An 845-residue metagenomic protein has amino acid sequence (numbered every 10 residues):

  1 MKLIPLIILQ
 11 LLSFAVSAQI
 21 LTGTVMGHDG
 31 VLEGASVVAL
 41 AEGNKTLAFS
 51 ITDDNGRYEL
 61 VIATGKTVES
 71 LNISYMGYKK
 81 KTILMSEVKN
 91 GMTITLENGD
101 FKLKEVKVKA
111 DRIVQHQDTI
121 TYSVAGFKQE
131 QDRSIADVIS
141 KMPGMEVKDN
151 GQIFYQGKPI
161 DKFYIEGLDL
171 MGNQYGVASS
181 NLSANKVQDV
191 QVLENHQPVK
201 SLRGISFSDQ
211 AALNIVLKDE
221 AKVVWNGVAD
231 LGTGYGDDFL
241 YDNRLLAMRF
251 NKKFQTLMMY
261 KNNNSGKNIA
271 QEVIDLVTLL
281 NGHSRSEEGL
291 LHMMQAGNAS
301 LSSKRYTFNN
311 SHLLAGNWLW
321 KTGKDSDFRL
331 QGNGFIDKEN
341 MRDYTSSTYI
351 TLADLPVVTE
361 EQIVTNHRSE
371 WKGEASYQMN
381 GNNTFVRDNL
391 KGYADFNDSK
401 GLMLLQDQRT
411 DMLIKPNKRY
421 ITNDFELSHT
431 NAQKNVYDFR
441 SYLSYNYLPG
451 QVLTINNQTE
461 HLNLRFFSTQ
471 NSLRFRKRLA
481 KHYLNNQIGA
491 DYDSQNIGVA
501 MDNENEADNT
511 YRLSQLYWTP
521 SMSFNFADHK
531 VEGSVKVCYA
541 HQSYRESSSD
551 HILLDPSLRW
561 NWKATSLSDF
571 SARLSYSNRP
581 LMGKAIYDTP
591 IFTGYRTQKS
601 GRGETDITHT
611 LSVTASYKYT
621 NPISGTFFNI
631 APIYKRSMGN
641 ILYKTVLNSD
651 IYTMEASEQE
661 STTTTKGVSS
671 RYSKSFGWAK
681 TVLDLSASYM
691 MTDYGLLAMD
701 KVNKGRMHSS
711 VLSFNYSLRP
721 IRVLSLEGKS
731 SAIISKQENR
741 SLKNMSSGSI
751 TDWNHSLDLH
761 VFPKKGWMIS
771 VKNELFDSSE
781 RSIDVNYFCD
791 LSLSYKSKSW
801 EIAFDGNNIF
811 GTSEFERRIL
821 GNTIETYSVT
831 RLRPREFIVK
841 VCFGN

Functional and structural regions predicted by a protein language model:
Q19, T24, N55-R57, M76-K81 (+16 more regions): Membrane-proximal, glycine/serine-rich, low-complexity loop/turn segments characteristic of large bacterial
H28-E42: Short, ordered, surface-exposed loop/turn motifs in non-cytosolic proteins
A39-K45, S70-I83: A short, solvent-exposed loop/turn motif at the edges and junctions of modular extracellular/periplasmic domains
G43-R57: Short, acidic Ser/Thr/Gly-rich low-complexity loop/linker segments typical of extracellular and cell-surface proteins
R203-I205, I269-D275, M341-V357, D398-D407 (+12 more regions): Outer-membrane beta-barrel translocator domains and adjoining extracellular loop/strand segments of Gram-negative
D209, G234-N243, F308-L314, H367-W371 (+12 more regions): Residues that define the transmembrane beta-barrel architecture of outer-membrane proteins
L319-D337, T365-R545, L553-P556, K563-L567 (+3 more regions): Face-selective signature of the C-terminal outer-membrane beta-barrel domain
V711-I734, R740, N744-N845: Conserved C-terminal beta-signal and adjacent last beta-strands/turns of outer-membrane beta-barrel proteins
